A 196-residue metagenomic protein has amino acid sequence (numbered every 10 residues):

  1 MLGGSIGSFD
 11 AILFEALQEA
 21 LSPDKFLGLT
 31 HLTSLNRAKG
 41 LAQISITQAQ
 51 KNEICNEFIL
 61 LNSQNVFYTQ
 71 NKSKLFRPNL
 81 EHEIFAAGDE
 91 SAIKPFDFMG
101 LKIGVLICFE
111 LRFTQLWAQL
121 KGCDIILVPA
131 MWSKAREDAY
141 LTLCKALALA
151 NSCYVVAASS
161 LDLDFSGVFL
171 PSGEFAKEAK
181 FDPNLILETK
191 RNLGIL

Functional and structural regions predicted by a protein language model:
M1-L2, G28-L29, K102-I107: Short, hydrophobic beta-strand segments that form beta-sheet elements in well-ordered domains
G3-E19: Metal-dependent catalytic neighborhoods of phosphoester/phosphodiester hydrolases
G4-I6, N62, K74, A130: Residues that line or immediately flank small-molecule/substrate-binding pockets and catalytic motifs
Q18-A42, R112-F181: CN hydrolase (nitrilase-like) catalytic-core segments centered on the catalytic cysteine and neighboring Lys/Glu
I44-I46: Short, well-ordered junction/capping motifs at the entry into regular secondary structure
A49-Q50, D162: Short glycine/acidic-enriched loop and turn motifs that connect beta-strands
Q50-K121, R136, T142, E188-L196: Active-site catalytic loop in hydrolytic enzyme cores
S73-K74, A179-P183: A generic structural motif
